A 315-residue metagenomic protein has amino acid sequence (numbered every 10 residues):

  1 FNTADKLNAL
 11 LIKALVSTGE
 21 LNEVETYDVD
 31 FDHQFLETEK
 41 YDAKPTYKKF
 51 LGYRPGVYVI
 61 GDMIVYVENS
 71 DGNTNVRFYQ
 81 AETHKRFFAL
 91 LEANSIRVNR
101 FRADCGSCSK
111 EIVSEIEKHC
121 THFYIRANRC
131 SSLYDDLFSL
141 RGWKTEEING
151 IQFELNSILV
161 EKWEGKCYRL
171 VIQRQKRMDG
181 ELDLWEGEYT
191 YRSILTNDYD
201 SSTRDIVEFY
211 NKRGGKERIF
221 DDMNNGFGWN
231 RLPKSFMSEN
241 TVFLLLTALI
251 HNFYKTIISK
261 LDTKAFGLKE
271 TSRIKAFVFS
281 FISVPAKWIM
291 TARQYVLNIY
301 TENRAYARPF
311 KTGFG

Functional and structural regions predicted by a protein language model:
F1-V57: Active-site-proximal, Lys/Arg-enriched surface segment that forms a nucleic-acid-binding/basic interface patch
E25-F35, D62, V98-C108, F123 (+4 more regions): Short, conserved catalytic/metal-binding motifs centered on acidic residues
E39-P45, Y66-N69, A103, K110-I116 (+1 more regions): Short acidic, glycine/serine/threonine-rich loops at helix termini
K48-N94: Electropositive, glycine- and tryptophan-enriched low-complexity nucleic-acid-binding patches
T74-Y134: Domain-level cores of phosphate- or acyl-group-handling catalytic modules
H122-N225, K311-G315: An anionic, glycine-rich sequence signature occurring as long contiguous blocks
T203-V242, L246, I250-Y254, I258: Short amphipathic alpha-helical "interface-anchor" segments enriched in bulky aromatics
Y254-G315: A short, flexible helix-boundary coil/loop motif
